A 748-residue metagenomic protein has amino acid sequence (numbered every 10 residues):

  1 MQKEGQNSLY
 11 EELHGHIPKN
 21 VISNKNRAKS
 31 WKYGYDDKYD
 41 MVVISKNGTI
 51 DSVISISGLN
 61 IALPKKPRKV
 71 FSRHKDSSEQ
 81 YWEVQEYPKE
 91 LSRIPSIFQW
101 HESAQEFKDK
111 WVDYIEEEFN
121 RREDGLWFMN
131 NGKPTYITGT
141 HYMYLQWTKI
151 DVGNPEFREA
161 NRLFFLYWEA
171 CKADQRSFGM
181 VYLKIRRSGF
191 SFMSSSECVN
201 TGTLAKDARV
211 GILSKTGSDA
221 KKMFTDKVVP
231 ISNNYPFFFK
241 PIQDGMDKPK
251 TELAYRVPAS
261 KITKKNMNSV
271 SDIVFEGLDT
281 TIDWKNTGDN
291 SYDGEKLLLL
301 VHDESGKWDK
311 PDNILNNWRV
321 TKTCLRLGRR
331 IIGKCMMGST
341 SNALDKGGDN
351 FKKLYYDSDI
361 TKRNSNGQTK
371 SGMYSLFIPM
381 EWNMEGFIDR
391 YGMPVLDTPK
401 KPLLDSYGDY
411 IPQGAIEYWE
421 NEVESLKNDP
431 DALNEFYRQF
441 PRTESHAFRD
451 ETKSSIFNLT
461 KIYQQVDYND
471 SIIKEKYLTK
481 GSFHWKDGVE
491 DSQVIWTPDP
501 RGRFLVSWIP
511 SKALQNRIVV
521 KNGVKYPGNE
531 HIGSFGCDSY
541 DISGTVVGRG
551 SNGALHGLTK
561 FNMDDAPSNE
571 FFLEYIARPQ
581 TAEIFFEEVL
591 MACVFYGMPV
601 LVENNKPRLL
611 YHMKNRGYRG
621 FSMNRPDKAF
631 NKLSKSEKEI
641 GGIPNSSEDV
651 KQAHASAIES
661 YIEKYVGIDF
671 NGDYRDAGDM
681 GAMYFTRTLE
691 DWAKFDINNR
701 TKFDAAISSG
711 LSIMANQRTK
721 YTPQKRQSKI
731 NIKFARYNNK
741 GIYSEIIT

Functional and structural regions predicted by a protein language model:
Q2-G179, F695: Pre-P-loop entry segment of helicase/translocase ATPase cores
Q2-Y35, M41-V43, N47, S52-S55 (+11 more regions): RNase H-like, metal-dependent nuclease domains and their acidic two-metal-ion catalytic environment used
R176-C198: Walker A/P-loop
G179-V181, R209-G211, L299, P599: Residue-level preference for the first positions of well-ordered beta-strands
T201-A208: Post-Walker A helix-loop "phosphate-sensing" segment adjacent to the P-loop in P-loop NTPases
R209-G288, V466-D467, S471-I472, L478: Conserved nucleotide-state-sensing and coupling region of NTP-binding domains
D312-R330: Short, conserved "post-DEAD/DEAH" coupling segment immediately C-terminal to helicase motif II within the SF2/RecA-like
S622-N671: Short alpha-helix plus adjacent loop in nuclease-associated cores
